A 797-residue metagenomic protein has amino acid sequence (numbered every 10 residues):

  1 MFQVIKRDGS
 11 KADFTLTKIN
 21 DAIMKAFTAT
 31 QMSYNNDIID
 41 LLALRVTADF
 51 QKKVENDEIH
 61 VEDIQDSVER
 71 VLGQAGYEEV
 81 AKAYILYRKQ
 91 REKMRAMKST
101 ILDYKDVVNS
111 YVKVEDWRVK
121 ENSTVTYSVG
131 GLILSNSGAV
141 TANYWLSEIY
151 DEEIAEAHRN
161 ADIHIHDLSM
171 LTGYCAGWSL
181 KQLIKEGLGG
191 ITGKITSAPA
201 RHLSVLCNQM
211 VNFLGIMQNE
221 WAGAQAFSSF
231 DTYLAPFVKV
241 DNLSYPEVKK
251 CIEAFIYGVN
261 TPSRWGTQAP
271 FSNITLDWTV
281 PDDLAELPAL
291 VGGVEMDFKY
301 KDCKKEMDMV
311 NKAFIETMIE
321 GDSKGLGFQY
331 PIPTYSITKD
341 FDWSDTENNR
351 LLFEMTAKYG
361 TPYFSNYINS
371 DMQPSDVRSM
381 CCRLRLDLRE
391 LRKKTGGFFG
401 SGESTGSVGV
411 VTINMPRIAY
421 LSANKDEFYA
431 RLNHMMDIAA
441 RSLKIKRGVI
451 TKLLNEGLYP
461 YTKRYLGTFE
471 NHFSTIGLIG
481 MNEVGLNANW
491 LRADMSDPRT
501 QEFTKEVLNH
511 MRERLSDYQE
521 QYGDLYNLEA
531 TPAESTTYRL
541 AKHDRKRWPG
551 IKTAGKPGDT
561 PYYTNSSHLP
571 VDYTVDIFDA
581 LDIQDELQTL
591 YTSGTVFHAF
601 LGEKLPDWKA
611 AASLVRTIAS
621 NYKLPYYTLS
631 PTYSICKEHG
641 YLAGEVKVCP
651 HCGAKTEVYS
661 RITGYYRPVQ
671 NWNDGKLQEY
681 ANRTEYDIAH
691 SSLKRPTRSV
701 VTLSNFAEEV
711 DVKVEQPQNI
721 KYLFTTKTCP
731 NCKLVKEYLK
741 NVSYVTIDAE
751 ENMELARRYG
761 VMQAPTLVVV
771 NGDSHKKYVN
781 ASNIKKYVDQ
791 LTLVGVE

Functional and structural regions predicted by a protein language model:
M1-D106, T468: Charged, amphipathic alpha-helical regulatory modules used for macromolecular assembly or allosteric control
S67-G73, D277-W278, P460-V484: Core structural elements
K93-M94, T100-E470, L491, D497-H651 (+1 more regions): Conserved catalytic cores of very large enzyme subunits
T632-H651, E657, R661-Q718, L793-V796: Intrinsic, low-complexity terminal and presequence regions
V712-N741: Local sequence-structure signature of Cys/Sec-based thiol-disulfide redox active-site neighborhoods
V742-E754, Q763: Thiol-based oxidoreductase modules, predominantly thioredoxin-like and allied folds used for disulfide exchange
Y759-V768: Structural micro-motif
V770-E797: Non-catalytic, surface beta->alpha helical segment in thiol-disulfide oxidoreductase systems
